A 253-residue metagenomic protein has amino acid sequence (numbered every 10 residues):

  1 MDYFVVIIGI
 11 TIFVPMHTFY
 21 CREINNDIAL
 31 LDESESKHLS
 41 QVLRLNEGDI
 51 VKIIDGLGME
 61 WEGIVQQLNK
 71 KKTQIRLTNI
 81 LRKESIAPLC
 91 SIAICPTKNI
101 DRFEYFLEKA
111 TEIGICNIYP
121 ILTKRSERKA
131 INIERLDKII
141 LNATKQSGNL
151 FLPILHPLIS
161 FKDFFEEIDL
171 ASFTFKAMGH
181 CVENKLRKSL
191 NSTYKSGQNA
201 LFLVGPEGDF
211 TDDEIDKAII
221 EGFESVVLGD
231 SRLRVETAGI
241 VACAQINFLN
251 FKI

Functional and structural regions predicted by a protein language model:
M1-K83, E134: N-terminal positively charged helical leader segments and presequences
R22-E23, E33-S34, G56, P96 (+3 more regions): Fold-independent oxyanion-binding glycine-rich loops and adjacent beta-strand/coil segments at enzyme active sites
V51, I75, L152-P157, S225: Generic structural signal for residues in well-ordered beta-strands
E84-A177: RNA substrate-binding interface of SAM-dependent RNA methyltransferases
C95, K129, E207, S231 (+1 more regions): Glycine- and other small-residue-rich loops at beta-strand/loop junctions that grip anionic moieties
K176-K217, F223-D230: Active-site/ligand-binding-proximal alpha/beta "capping" segment
D212-I253: Structured adenosyl-cofactor binding patch, chiefly the S-adenosyl-L-methionine
